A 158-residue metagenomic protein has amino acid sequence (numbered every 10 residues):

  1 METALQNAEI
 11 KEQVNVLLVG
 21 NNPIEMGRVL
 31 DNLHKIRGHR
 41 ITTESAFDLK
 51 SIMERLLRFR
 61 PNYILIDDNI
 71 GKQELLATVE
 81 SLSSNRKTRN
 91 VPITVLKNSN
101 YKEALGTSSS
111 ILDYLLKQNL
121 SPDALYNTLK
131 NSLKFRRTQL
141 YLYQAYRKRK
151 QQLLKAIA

Functional and structural regions predicted by a protein language model:
M1-L17, N21-I36, F135-A158: Non-catalytic signal-transmission and effector/linker regions of two-component phosphorelay proteins
L17-G20, A46, I64-D68, T94-K97 (+1 more regions): Conserved beta-strand segments of the P-loop GTPase G domain that flank and frequently precede/overlap
M26-G27, D48-I52, L57-S84, K97-K102: Conserved phosphotransfer microenvironments
H39, R60, S110-I111: Short loop/turn motifs at secondary-structure junctions
H39-D48: Short hydrophobic/Thr-rich beta-strand motif most characteristic of the beta2 strand and flanking loop of CheY-like
A77, K97-N119, D123: Alpha4 helix (beta4-alpha4-beta5 surface) of REC/receiver domains from two-component response regulators
K87-V91: A short helix->loop->beta-strand "cap" motif at the edges of active sites that frequently abuts
S108-I111, A124-R137, K150: Receiver (REC) domain switch/output surface
